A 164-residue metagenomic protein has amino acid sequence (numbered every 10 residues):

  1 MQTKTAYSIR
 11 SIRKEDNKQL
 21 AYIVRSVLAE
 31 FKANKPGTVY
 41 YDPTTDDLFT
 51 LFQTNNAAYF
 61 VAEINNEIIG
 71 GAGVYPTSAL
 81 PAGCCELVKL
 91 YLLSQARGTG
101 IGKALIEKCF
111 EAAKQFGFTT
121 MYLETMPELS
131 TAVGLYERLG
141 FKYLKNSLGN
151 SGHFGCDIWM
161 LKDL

Functional and structural regions predicted by a protein language model:
M1-A6: Basic/polar N-terminal segments that are highly enriched at the extreme N-terminus, encompassing both cleavable
Y7, S11-Q95, I106-K108, A112 (+2 more regions): Acetyl-CoA-dependent GNAT
K18, T99, I158: Glycine-centered loop/turn positions within well-structured domains that cap or flank conserved ligand/cofactor-binding
E67, L80-P81, L93-E107, K114-F116 (+3 more regions): Conserved glycine-rich acetyl-CoA-binding loop
T119-Y122, M126-L164: C-terminal "cap" of GNAT-fold acetyltransferases
